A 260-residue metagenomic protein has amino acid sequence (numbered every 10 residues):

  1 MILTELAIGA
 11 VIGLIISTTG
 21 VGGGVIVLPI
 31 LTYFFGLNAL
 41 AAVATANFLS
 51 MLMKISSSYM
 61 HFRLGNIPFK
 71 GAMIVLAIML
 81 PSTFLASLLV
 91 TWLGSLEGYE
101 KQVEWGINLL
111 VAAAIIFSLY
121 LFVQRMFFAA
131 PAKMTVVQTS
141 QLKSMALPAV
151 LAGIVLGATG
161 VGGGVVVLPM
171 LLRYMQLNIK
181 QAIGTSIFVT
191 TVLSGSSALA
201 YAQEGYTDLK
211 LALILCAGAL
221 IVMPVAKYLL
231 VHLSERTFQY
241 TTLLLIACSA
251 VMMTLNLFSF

Functional and structural regions predicted by a protein language model:
M1-I8, I12, Y33, A39 (+2 more regions): Juxtamembrane transmembrane-helix boundary motif
A10-G20, V150-T159, L193: Transmembrane alpha-helix interface/packing and boundary motifs in multi-pass membrane proteins, characterized by
G13-L14, I30, F34, S58-Y59 (+5 more regions): Alpha-helical transmembrane segments of multipass membrane proteins
G22-A72: Juxtamembrane transmembrane-helix termini in multi-pass membrane transport proteins
V27-A41, V166-Q181: Interfacial segments of multi-pass membrane proteins
V43-M51, L76, L80, I183-T191 (+2 more regions): Transmembrane helix-bundle signature of multi-pass membrane transporters/permeases
Q138-K180: Transmembrane alpha-helical segments that form core, pore/gating elements of small-molecule transporters/exporters
